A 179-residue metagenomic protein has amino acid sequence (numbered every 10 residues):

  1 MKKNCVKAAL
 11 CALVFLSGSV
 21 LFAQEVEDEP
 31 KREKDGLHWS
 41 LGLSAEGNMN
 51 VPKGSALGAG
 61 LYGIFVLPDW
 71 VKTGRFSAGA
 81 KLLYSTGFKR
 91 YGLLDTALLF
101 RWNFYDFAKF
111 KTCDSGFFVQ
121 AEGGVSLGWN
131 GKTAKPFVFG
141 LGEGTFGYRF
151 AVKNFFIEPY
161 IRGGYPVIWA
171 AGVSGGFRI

Functional and structural regions predicted by a protein language model:
M1-L37: Cleavable N-terminal export/targeting peptides
A23-K72, Y84-S85, G172, G176-R178: Short glycine/proline- and aromatic-enriched beta-strand/turn motifs that initiate or cap beta-hairpins
Q24-H38, P68-F76, R90, Y105-G116 (+1 more regions): Short loop/turn motifs that connect adjacent beta-strands in outer-membrane beta-barrel proteins
E29-E33, G47-V51, P68, T86-F88 (+4 more regions): Outer-membrane beta-barrel proteins
D35-L41, K53-A59, F76, R90-T96 (+4 more regions): Residues that define the transmembrane beta-barrel architecture of outer-membrane proteins
W39-V51, R75-T86, V119-L127, N154-P166: Transmembrane beta-strand segments that form the barrel wall of outer-membrane beta-barrel proteins
K81-F110: Mid-chain, structured segments of secreted extracytoplasmic proteins
D106-C113, L127-I179: Gram-negative outer-membrane beta-barrel domains
